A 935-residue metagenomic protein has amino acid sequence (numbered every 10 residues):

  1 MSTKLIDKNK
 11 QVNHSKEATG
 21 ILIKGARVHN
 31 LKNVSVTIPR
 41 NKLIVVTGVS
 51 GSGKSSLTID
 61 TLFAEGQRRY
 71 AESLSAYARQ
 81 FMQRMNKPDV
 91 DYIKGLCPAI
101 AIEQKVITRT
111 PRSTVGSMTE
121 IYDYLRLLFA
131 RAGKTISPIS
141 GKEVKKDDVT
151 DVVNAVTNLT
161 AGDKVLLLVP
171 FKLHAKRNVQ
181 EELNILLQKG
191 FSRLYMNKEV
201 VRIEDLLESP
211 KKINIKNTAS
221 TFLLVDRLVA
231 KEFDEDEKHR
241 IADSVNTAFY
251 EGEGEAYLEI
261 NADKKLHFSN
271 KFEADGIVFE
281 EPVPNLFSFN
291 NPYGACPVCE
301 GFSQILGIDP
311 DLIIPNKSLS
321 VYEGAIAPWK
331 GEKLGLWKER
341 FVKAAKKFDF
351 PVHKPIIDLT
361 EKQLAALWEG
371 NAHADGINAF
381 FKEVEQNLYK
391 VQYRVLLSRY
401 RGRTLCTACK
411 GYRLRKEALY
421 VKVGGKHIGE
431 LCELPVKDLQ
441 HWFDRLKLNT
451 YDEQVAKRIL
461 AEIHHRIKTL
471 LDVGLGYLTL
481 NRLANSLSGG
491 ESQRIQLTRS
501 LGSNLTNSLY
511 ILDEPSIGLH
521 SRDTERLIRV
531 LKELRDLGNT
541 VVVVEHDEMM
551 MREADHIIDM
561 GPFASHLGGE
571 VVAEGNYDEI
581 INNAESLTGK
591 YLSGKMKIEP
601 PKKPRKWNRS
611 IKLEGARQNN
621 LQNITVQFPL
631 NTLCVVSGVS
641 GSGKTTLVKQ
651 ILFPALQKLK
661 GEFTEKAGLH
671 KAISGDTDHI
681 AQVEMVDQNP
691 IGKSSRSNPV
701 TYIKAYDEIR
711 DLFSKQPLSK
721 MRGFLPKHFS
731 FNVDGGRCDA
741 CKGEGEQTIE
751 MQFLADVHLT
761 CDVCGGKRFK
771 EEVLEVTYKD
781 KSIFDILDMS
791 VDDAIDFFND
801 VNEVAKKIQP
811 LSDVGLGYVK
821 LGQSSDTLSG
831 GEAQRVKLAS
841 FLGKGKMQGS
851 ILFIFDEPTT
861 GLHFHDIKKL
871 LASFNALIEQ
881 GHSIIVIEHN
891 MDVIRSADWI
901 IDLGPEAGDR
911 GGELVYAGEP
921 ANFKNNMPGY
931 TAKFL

Functional and structural regions predicted by a protein language model:
M1-L935: Conserved phosphate-binding elements of NTP-dependent enzyme cores
